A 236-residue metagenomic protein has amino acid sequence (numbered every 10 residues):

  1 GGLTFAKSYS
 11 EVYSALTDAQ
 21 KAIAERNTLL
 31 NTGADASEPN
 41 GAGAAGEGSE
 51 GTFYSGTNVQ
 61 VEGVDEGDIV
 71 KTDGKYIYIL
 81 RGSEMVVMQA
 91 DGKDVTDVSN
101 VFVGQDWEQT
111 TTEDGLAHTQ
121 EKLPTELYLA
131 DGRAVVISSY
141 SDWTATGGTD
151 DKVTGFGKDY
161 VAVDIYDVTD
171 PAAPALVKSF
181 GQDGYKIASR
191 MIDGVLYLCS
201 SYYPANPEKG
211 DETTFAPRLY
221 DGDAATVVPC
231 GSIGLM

Functional and structural regions predicted by a protein language model:
G1-M236: Beta-sheet-rich non-transmembrane sensory/scaffold domains
